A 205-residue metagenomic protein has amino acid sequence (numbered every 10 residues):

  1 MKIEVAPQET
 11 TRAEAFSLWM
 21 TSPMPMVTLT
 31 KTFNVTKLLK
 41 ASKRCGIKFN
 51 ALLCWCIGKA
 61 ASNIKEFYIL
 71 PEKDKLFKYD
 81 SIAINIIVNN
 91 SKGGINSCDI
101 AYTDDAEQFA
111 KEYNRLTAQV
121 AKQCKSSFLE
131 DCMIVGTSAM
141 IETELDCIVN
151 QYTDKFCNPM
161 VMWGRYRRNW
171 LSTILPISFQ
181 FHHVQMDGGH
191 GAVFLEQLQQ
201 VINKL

Functional and structural regions predicted by a protein language model:
M1-A13, M20-M24, K37-A41, G58 (+6 more regions): Domain-scale detector for complete catalytic domains at protein termini or as standalone homologs
K2-Q8, M20-L52, E66-I82, V135 (+3 more regions): Gly/Ser/Thr-rich phosphate-binding loops and adjoining beta-strand/alpha-helix segments that form adenosine-phosphate
E9-R12, K59, I64-I69, K73-K78 (+2 more regions): Catalytic/RNA-binding core of pseudouridine synthases
L38-N63, L175-F194: Acyl activation and transfer enzymes in specialized metabolism, enriched for ANL adenylate-forming modules
N90-L145: Helical lid/core segments from catalytic subdomains that handle acyl or acyl-like groups
E130-E144, P159-E196: Histidine-centered acyl-transfer/condensation active-site motif and its immediate structural neighborhood
